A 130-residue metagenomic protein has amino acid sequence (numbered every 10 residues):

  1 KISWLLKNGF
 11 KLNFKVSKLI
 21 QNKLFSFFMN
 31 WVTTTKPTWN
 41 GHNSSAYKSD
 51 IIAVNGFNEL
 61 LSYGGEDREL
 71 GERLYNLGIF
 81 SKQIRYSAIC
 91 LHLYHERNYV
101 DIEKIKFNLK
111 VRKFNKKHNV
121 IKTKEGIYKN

Functional and structural regions predicted by a protein language model:
K1-K11, F80: Conserved donor NDP-sugar-binding/catalytic core segment of glycosyltransferases
G9-L19, K23-S45: A recurrent flexible, glycine/aromatic-enriched loop bordering the glycosyltransferase active site that acts as
N43, K82-Q83: A residue-level structural signature of the nucleotidyltransferase/glycosyltransferase Rossmann-like core
Y47, V54-S62: Conserved nucleotide-sugar donor-binding catalytic segment
Y63-L70: Acidic donor-binding loop at a coil-to-helix junction in glycosyltransferase catalytic cores that engages
L74-Y75: Hydrophobic residues within well-ordered alpha-helices
F80, E103-N130: Terminal low-complexity segments of carbohydrate-biosynthetic enzymes
I84-D101: Active-site donor/metal-binding and catalytic loop motifs of nucleotide-sugar-dependent glycosylation enzymes
